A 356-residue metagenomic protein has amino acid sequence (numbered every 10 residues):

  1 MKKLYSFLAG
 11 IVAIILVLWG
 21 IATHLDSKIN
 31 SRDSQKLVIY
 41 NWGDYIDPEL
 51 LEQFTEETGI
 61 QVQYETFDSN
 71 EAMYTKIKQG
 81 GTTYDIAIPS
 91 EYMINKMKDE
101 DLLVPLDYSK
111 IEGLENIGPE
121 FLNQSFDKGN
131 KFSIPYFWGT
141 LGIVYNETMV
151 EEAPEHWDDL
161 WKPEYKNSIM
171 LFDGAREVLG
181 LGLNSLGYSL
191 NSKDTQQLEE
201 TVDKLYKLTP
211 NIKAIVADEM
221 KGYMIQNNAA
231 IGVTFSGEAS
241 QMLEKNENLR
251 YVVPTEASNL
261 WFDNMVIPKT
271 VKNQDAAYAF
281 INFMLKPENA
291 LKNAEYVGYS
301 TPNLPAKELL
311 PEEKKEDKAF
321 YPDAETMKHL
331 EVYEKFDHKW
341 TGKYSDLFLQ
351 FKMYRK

Functional and structural regions predicted by a protein language model:
M1-I14, I21-T23: N-terminal Sec-pathway targeting helices
F7, W19-K96: Early extracytoplasmic/lumenal segment of secretory-pathway proteins
T83, I88-N228: Extracytoplasmic ligand-binding site segments that recognize negatively charged/polar headgroups
M93-K96, I225-Q226, I231-N248: A ligand-binding cleft/hinge motif common to bilobed small-molecule-binding domains
K98-P105, D127-K131, M242-V253, K315-K318: Ligand-binding "clamshell"
L198-K207, K245-K269: Periplasmic-binding protein-like
P268-K328: Mature extracytoplasmic/periplasmic domains
A324-K356: Conserved C-terminal helix/tail region of periplasmic/extracytoplasmic solute-binding proteins
